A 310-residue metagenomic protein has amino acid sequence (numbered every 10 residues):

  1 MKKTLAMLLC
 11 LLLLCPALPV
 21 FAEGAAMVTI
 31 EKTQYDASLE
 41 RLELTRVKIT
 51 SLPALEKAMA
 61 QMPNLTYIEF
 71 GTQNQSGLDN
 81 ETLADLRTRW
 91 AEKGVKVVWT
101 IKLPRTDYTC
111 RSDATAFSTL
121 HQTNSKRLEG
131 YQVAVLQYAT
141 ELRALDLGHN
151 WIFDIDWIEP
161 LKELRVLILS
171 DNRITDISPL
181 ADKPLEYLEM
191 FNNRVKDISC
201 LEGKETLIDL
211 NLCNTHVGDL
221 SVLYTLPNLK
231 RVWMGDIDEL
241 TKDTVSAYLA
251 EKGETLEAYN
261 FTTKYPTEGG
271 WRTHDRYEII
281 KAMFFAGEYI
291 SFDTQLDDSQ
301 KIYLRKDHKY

Functional and structural regions predicted by a protein language model:
L5-L9, L13-A144, W151, W157 (+1 more regions): N-terminal capping/linker segments that flank leucine-rich repeat
T33, M59, L136-Q137, I158-P160 (+4 more regions): Hydrophobic anchor residues at the C-terminal helix/turn of individual leucine-rich repeat
T45, M62, I152, P160-L161 (+6 more regions): Residue-level detection of beta-strand scaffold positions
A144-G148, V166-S170, Y187-F191, D209-C213 (+1 more regions): Short beta-strand elements of solenoid repeat domains
D154-W157, D176, D182, D197 (+2 more regions): Extracellular beta-strand solenoids
